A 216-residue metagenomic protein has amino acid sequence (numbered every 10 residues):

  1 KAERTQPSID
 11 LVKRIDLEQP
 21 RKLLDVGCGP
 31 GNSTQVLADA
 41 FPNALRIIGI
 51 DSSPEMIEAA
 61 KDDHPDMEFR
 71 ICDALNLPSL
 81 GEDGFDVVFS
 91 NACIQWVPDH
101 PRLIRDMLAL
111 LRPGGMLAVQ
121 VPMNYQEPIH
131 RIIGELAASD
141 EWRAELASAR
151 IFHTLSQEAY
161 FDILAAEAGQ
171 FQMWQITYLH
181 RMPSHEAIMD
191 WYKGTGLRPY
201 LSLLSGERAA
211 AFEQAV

Functional and structural regions predicted by a protein language model:
K1, E167, F171-V216: C-terminal helical/coil "lid" or tail adjacent to the Rossmann-like core of SAM-dependent
E3-R21, V36: Conserved alpha-helix/loop element of class I SAM-dependent methyltransferases that forms part of the SAM/SAH-binding
K22, G115-M116: Short glycine-centered segments of the SAM/dcSAM-binding site in methyltransferase folds
K22-P78: Class I SAM-dependent methyltransferase SAM/SAH-binding core
S79-V88: A short acidic, Gly/Pro-enriched loop at the edge of an enzyme's catalytic core that lines a small-molecule cofactor
V87-H100, M123: A short SAM/SAH-binding and catalytic strip from SAM-dependent methyltransferases
V97-P98, L111-P113: Helix-to-beta-strand junctions that scaffold the AdoMet/dcAdoMet cofactor pocket in Class I SAM-dependent enzymes
P101, L108, M116-P183, S205: Conserved catalytic/acceptor-binding region of the Class I
